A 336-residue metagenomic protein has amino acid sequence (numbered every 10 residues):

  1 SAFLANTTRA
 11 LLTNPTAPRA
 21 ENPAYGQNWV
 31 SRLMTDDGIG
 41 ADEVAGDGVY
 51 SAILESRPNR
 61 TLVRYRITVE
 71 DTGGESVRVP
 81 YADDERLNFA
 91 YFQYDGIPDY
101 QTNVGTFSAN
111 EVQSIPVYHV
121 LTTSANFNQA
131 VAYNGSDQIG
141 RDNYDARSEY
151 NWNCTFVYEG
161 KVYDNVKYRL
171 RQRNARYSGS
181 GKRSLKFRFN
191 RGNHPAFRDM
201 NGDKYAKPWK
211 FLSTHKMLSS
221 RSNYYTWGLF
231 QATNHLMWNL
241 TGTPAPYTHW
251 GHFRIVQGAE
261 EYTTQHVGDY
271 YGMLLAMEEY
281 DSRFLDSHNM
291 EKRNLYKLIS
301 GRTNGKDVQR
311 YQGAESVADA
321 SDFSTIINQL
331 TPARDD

Functional and structural regions predicted by a protein language model:
S1-A146, N153-V157: Glycan-association/targeting regions that enable binding to alpha-glucans and other polysaccharides
T8, G38, L54-P58, D71 (+8 more regions): Short, flexible loop/turn elements at secondary-structure junctions
T35-E43, K167-S178, A259-E260: Short amphipathic beta-strand and strand-loop transition segments with alternating hydrophobic
A45, P58, D145, N223-F230 (+1 more regions): Aromatic-acidic/polar surface patches that form glycan- and anion
V49, L62-R64, I115-V117, E149-N153 (+9 more regions): Extracellular structured ligand-interaction cores
F89-G228: Conserved NTP-binding catalytic cores of kinases and kinase-like/nucleotidyltransferase enzymes across multiple kinase
N151-Y163, L229-T243, Q329-P332: Zn2+-dependent metallopeptidase catalytic core
S184-R221, G228, G242-P246, Q257-D336: Internal "kinase-insert"/substrate-recognition segments embedded within catalytic cores of ATP-dependent enzymes
